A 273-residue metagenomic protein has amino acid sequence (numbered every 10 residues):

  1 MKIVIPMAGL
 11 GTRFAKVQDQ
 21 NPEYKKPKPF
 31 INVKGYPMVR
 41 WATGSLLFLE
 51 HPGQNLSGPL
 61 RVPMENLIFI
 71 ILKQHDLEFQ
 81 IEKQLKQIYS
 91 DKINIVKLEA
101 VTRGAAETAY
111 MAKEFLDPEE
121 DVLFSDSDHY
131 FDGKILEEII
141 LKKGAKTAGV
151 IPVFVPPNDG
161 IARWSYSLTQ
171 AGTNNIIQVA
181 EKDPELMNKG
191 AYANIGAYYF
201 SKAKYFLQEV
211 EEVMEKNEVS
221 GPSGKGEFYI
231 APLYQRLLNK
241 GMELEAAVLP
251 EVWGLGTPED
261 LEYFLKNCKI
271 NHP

Functional and structural regions predicted by a protein language model:
M1-A8, T12-Y24, I31-N32, Y36-F124: Conserved N-terminal catalytic core of the sugar/cofactor nucleotidyltransferase
P29, K92-N94, N175, E243-E245: Conserved beta-strand segments of alpha/beta enzyme cores
S45, Y110-M111, E138, P232 (+1 more regions): Alpha-helical elements of Rossmann-like donor-binding domains used by nucleotide-donor carbohydrate transfer enzymes
I70-L72, V96-L98, P152, K182 (+1 more regions): Conserved beta-strand termini and adjacent loop/short-helix elements that scaffold enzyme active sites in alpha/beta
A100-A105, N158, V252-L255: A short acidic, often aromatic-flanked loop/helix-cap motif at beta-alpha or helix-coil junctions that lines enzyme
D126-Y130: The conserved acidic donor/metal-binding loop of glycosyltransferases
D132-E215: Conserved core of the sugar-phosphate nucleotidyltransferase
A191-P273: Conserved alpha/beta core of the MobA/IspD/sugar-nucleotide pyrophosphorylase nucleotidyltransferase superfamily
